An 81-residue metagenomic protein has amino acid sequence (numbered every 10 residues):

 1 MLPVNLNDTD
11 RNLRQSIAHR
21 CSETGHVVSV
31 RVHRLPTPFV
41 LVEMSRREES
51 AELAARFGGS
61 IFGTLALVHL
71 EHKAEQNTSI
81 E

Functional and structural regions predicted by a protein language model:
M1, V30, V40-M44: Hydrophobic beta-strand residues in large extracellular and virion-surface proteins
M1-N7: Short glycine-/aliphatic-rich beta-strand segments at the starts of folded cytosolic domains
T9-H26, F57: Short alpha-helical elements within RNA-binding folds
C21, P38-F57: Conserved RNP beta-strands of RNA recognition motif
G25-S29, E48, G58-I61, L65: Eukaryotic basic, amphipathic alpha-helical target segments in cytosolic regions
V27-P38, L70-E75: RNA-recognition motif
V32-H33, E43, A54-R56, H72-K73 (+1 more regions): Short coil/turn segments at secondary-structure boundaries
I61-E81: Low-complexity RS/RG/RGG-rich segments used by eukaryotic RNA-binding proteins and nuclear co-regulators for mRNP
